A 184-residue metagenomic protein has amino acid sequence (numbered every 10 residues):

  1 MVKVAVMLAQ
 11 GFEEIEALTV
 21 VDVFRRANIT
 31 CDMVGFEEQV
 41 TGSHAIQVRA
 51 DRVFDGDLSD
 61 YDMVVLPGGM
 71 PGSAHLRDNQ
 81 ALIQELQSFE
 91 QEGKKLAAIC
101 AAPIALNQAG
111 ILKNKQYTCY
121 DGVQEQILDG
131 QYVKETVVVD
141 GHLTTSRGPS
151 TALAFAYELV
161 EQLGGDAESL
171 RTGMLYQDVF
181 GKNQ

Functional and structural regions predicted by a protein language model:
M1-L96, A105-Q108, N114, Q126 (+2 more regions): Extended, subdomain-level signal for the structured scaffold at the beginning of enzyme domains
I99-C100: Short, thiol/selenol-centered motifs that function as redox-active sites or metal-ligating centers
Y117: Anionic-ligand binding patches
D121-E125: Short, acidic/turn-prone active-site loops that include or flank metal/cofactor- and phosphate-binding residues
V137: Conserved catalytic-core motifs of GNAT/GCN5-like acyltransferases
